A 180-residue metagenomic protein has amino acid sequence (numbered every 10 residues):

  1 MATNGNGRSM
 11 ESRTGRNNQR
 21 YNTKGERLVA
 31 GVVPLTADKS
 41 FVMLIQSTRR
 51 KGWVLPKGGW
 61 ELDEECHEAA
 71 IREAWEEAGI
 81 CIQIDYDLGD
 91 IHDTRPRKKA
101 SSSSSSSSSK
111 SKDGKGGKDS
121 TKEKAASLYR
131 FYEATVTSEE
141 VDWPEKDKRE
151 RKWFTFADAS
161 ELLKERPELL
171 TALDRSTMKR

Functional and structural regions predicted by a protein language model:
M1-G31: Acidic, metal-coordinating catalytic segment for phosphate/diphosphate chemistry, firing primarily on the Nudix
L28-A30, S40, S127-R130, R149: Change "...and in nucleic-acid phosphodiester-cleaving endonucleases..." to "...and in nucleic-acid processing enzymes
A37-Q83: Conserved Nudix-box catalytic region and its N-terminal flanking loop in Nudix hydrolases and closely related
C81-I91: A short coil-to-beta-strand element that immediately follows conserved catalytic motifs
I91-V141, K152-F154: Active-site-adjacent beta-strand/loop module that shapes the phosphate/pyrophosphate-binding cleft
L128-S176: NUDIX/MutT-family hydrolases
